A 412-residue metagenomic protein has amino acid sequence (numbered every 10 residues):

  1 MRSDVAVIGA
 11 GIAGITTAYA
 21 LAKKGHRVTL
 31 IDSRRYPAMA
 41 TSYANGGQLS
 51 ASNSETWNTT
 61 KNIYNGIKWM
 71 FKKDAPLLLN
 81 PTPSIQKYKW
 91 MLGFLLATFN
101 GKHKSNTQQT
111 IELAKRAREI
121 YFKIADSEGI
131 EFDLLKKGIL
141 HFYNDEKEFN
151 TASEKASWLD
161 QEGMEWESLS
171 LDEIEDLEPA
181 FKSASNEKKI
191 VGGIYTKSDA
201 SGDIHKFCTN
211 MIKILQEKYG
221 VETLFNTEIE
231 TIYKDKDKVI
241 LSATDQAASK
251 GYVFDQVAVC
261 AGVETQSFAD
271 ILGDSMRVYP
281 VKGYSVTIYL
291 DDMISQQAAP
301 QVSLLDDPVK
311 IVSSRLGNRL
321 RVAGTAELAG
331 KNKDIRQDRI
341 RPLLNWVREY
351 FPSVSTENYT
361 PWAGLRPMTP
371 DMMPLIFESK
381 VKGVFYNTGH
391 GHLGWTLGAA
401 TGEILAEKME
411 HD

Functional and structural regions predicted by a protein language model:
S3, P37, S168, K234-D235 (+1 more regions): C-terminal lid/capping helical subdomain adjacent to the catalytic/cofactor pocket in oxidative enzymes
S3-L30: N-terminal Rossmann-like FAD-binding beta1-loop-alpha1 element of flavoenzymes
K23-Y43: Glycine-rich FAD pyrophosphate-binding loop
N45-Q48, N53, W57-A97, I229-K234 (+1 more regions): Active-site substrate-recognition segment that forms the wall of the catalytic cavity or substrate channel
G46-D172: Dinucleotide-binding Rossmann-like beta1-alpha1 core, especially the glycine-rich loop that anchors the ADP
S105-R118, H141-T151, I174-L177, G193-K213 (+2 more regions): Short beta-strand to alpha-helix junction loop
N150-E162, E187-A248, Y252: Helical element adjacent to the flavin cofactor pocket in flavoenzyme catalytic cores
